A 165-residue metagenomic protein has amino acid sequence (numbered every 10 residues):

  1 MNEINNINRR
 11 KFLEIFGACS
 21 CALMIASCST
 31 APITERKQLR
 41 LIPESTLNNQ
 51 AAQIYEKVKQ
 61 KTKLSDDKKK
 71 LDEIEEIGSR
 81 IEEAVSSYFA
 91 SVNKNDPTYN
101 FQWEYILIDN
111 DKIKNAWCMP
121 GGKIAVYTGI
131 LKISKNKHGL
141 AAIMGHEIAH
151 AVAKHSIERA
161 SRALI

Functional and structural regions predicted by a protein language model:
N2-I165: A Zn2+-metalloprotease active-site environment signal
